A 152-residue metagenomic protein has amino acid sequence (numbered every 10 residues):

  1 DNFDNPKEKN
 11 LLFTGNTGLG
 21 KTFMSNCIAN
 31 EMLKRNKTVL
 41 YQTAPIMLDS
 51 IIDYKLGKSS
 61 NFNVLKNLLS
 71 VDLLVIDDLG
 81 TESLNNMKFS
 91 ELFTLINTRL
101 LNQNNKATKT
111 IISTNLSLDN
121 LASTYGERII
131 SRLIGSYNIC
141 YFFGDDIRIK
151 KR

Functional and structural regions predicted by a protein language model:
D1-D4: Pre-Walker A adenine-sensing motif
P6-K7, R35, L68-V71, R99 (+1 more regions): Short loop/turn elements that form and flank the Walker-type P-loop nucleotide-binding site in RecA-like NTPase cores
K7-S25: Walker A/P-loop nucleotide-binding motif
E8, L33, K37-S70, S90: Short glycine-rich substrate-engagement loop in P-loop NTPases that contacts/grips substrate
E8-L12, T38-V39, L73, K109-I111: Residue-level preference for the first positions of well-ordered beta-strands
F23-N36: P-loop NTPase Walker A phosphate-binding motif
M47-Y54, T81-R152: Replace "adjacent to P-loop NTPase cores in ATP/GTP-dependent enzymes" with "adjacent to NTP-binding cores
D77-L79: Walker B catalytic acidic pair
